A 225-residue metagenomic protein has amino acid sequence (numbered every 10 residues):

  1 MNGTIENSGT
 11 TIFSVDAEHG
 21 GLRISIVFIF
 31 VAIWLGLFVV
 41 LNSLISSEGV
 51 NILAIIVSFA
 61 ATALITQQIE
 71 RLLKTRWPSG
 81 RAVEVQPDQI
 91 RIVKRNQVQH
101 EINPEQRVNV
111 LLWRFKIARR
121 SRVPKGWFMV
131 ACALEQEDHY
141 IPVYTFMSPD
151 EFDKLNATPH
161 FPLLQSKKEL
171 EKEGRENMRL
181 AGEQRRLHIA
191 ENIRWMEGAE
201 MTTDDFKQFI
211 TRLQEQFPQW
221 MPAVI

Functional and structural regions predicted by a protein language model:
M1-E6, A133-I225: Terminal and domain-flanking low-complexity segments
M1-S46, W195-T202, F206, A223-V224: N-terminal membrane-targeting/pre-transmembrane regions
V15, Q97-Q106, Y140-S148: Short amphipathic beta-strand/extended segments with alternating polar/hydrophobic composition
F38-V39, S58-I69: Alpha-helical transmembrane segments and immediately adjacent membrane-interfacial amphipathic helices
N42-A60: Hydrophobic alpha-helical transmembrane segments
T66-N109: Conserved beta-hairpin
E84-D88, V123-M129, E171-G174: A short, compositionally biased
R91-A133: Acidic, Ser/Thr-rich low-complexity segments on the non-lumenal side of membrane proteins
